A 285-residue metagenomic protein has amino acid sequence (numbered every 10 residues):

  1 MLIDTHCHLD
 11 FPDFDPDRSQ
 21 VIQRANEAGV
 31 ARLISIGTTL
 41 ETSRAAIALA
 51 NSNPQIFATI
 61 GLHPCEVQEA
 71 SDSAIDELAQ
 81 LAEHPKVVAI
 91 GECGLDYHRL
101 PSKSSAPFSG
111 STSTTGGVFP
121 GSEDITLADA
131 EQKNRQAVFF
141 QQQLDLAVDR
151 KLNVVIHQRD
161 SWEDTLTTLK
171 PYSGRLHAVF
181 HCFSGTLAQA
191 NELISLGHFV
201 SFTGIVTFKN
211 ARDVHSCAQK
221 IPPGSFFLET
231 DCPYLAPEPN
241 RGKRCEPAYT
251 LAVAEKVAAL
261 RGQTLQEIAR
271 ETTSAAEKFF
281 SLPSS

Functional and structural regions predicted by a protein language model:
M1-S285: Mid-domain alpha/beta scaffold segments of enzyme catalytic cores
